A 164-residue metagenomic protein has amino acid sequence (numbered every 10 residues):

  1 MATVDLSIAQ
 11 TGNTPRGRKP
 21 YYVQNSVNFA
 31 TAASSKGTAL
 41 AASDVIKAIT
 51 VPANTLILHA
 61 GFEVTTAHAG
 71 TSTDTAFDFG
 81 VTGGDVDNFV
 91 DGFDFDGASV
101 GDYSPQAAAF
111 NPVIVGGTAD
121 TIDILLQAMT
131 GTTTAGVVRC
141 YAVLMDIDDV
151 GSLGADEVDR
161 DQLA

Functional and structural regions predicted by a protein language model:
A2-A164: Surface-exposed, low-hydrophobicity beta-strand/loop segments enriched in small/polar/acidic residues
